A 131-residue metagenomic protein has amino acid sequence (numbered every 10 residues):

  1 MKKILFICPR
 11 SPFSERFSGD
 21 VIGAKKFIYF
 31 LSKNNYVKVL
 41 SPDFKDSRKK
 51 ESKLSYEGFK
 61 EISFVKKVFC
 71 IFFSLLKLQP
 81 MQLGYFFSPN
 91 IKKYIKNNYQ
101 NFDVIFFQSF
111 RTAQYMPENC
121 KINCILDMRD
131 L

Functional and structural regions predicted by a protein language model:
M1-S52, Q100: N-terminal subdomain of nucleotide-sugar transferases
I4, C120-L131: Active-site proximal beta-strand in glycosyltransferases
I7, L40, F107-Q108, D127: Short hydrophobic segments within beta-strands
P12-F13, A113-Q114, R129-L131: A short, histidine- and acid-enriched strand-loop-helix "catalytic/donor-clamping" loop that lines the nucleotide-sugar
D20, D103, D127-D130: Acidic side chains
N35-Q79: N-terminal strand-loop element at the rim of the active site of nucleotide-sugar-dependent glycosyltransferases
S47-S52, Q114-K121: Short loop/helix-cap segments at secondary-structure boundaries that form the rim of catalytic
V68-A113, E118-N119: Conserved nucleotide-sugar donor-binding subdomain of glycosyltransferases
